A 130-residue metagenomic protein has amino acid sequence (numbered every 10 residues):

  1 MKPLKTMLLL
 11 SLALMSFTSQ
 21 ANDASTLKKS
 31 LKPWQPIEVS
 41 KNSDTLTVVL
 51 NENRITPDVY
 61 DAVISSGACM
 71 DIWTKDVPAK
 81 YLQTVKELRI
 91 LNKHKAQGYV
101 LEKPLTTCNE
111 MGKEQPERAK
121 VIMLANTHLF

Functional and structural regions predicted by a protein language model:
M1-L8: Bacterial N-terminal signal peptides that target proteins for export
S11-L14: Repetitive helical segments and hydrophobic/amphipathic motifs
S16-T18: N-terminal signal peptide c-region/cleavage motif recognized by signal peptidases
Q20-N22: Boundary of Sec targeting at the N-terminus
S25-T56, P78-F130: Polar/charged, Gly/Pro-rich intrinsically disordered segments
V59-A79: Short, non-transmembrane amphipathic alpha-helical segments
